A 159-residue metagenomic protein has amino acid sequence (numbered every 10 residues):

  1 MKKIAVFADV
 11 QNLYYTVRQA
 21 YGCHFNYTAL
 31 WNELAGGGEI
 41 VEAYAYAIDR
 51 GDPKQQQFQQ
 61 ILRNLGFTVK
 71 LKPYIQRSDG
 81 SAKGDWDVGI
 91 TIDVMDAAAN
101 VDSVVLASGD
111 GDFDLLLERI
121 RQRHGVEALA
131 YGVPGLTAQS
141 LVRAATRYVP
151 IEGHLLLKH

Functional and structural regions predicted by a protein language model:
M1-W86, V126-E127, T137: Domain-level signal for Mg2+-assisted phosphodiester chemistry and nucleotide/NA-binding surfaces in nucleic-acid
A35, D96-A99, Q122: Residue-level signal for alpha-helix termini/capping positions
Y44-A47, S103-G109: Acidic beta-strand-to-loop metal/phosphate-binding motif
G66, V101, A145-T146: Short, well-ordered alpha-helix to beta-strand connector turns
D79-A107: Internal catalytic-core helix/loop-beta-alpha segment that presents or stabilizes conserved functional determinants
D112-L116: Short glycine/serine/threonine-rich phosphate/pyrophosphate-binding segments that cradle anionic phosphate groups
L117-H159: Acidic, PIN/NYN-like endoribonuclease modules and their adjacent C-terminal/linker elements
